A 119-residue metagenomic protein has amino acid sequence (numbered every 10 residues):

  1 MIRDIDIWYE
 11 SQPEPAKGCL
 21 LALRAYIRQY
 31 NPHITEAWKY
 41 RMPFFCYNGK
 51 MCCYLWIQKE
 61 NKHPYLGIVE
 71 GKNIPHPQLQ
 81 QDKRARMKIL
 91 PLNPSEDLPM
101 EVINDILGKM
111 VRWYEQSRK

Functional and structural regions predicted by a protein language model:
M1-K119: Charge-dense, helix-prone N-terminal extensions
